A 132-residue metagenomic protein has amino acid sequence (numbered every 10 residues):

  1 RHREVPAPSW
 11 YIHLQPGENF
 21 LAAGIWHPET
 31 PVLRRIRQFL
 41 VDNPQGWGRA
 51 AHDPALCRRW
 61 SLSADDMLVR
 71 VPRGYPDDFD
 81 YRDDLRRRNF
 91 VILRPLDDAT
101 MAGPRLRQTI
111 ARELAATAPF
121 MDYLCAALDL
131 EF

Functional and structural regions predicted by a protein language model:
R1-D42: Aromatic- and glycine-enriched beta-alpha-beta binding-site module
P6-P8, P16, P44, P54 (+3 more regions): Proline-rich intrinsically disordered, low-complexity coils
P8, G17-A22, R58, S63-D66 (+1 more regions): Generic structural motif recognizing short loop/turn segments at the entrances and edges of beta-strands
L33, P54-C57, S61, E113 (+1 more regions): Short, surface-exposed, charged/polar-biased interaction segments
Q38-D66: Surface-exposed, charged, gly/pro-rich loop-and-adjacent secondary-structure segments at domain edges
S63-F132: Long, solvent-exposed, polar/charged low-complexity segments
